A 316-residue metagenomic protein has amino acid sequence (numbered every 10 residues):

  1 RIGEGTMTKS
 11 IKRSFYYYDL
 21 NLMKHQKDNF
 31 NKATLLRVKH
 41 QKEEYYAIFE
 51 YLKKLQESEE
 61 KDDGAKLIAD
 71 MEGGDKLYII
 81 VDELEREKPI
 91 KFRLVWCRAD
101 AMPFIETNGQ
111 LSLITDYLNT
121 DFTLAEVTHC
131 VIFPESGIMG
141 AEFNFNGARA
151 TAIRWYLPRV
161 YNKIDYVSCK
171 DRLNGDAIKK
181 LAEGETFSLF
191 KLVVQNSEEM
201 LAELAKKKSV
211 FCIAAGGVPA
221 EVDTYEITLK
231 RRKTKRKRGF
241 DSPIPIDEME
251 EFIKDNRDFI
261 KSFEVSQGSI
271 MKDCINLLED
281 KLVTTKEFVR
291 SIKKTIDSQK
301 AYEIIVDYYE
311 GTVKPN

Functional and structural regions predicted by a protein language model:
R1-T6: Short, Lys/Arg-enriched N-terminal segments with co-localized hydrophobic residues within the first ~10-30 amino acids
M7-N108, D116-L118, A125, N146-N316: Terminal interaction module
V127-A152: Internal, conserved structured core segments that host functional sites
